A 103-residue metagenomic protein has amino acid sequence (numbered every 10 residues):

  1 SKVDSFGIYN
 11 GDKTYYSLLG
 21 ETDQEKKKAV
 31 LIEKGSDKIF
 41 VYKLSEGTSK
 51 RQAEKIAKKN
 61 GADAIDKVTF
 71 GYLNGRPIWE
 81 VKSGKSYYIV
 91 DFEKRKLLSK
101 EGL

Functional and structural regions predicted by a protein language model:
S1-V3: Short extracytoplasmic/periplasmic juxtamembrane "stem" segments immediately C-terminal to an N-terminal membrane anchor
Y9-I39, R51-L103: Conserved histidines in hydrophobic membrane contexts and catalytic metal-binding motifs
F40-L44: Second-shell loop/turn segments in exported
